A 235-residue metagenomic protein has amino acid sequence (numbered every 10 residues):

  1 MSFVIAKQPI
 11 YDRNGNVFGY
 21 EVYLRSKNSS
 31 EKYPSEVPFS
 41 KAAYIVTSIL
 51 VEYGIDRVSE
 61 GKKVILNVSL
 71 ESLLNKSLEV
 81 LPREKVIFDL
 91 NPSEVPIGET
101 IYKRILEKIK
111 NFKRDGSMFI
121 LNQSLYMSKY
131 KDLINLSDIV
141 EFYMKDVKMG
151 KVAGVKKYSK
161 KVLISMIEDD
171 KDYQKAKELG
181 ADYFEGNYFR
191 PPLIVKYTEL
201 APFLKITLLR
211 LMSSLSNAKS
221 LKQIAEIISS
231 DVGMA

Functional and structural regions predicted by a protein language model:
M1-E99: Bacterial c-di-GMP phosphodiesterase EAL domain
D12, N122, D231: Acidic active-site catalytic centers that drive phospho-/nucleotidyl reactions and related ester hydrolyses
K41, I167-A235: Conserved alpha-helical "signature site" that marks functionally important helical segments or helix/loop junctions
Y44, S48, D132-N135, G154 (+2 more regions): Charged/polar, solvent-exposed surface patches and flexible loops
E52-D56, N111, K175, I227: A generic secondary-structure signal
V80-R190: The catalytic core of metal-dependent phosphodiesterases that act on cyclic dinucleotides
